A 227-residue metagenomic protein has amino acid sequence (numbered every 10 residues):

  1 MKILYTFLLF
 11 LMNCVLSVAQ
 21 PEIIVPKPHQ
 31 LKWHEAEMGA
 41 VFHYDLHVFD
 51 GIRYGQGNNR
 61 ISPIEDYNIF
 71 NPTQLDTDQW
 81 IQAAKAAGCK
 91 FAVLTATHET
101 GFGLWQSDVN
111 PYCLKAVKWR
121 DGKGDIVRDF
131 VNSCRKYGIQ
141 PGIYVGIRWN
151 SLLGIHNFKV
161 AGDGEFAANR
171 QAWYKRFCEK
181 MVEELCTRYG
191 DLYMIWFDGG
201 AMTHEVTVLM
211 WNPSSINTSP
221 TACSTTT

Functional and structural regions predicted by a protein language model:
M1-P21: Bacterial Sec-dependent N-terminal signal peptides
A19-T227: Mature catalytic domains of secreted/periplasmic carbohydrate-active enzymes
